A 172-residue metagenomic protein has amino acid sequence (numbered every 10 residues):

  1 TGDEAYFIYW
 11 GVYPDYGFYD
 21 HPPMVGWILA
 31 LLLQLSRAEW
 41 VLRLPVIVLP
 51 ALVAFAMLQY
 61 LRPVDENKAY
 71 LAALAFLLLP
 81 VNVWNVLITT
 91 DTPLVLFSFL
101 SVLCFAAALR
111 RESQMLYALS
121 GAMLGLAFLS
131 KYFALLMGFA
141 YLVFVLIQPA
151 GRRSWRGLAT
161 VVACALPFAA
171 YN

Functional and structural regions predicted by a protein language model:
T1-F7, Y16-I28, S36-V41: Extracytoplasmic catalytic/substrate-binding loops of multi-pass membrane glycan-assembly enzymes
Y13, C104, M115-K131, G138 (+1 more regions): Membrane-interface alpha helices of multi-pass inner-membrane proteins
V25, L29-S36, R43-A56, E66 (+1 more regions): Transmembrane alpha-helices of multi-pass, membrane-embedded glycan-processing enzymes that use lipid-linked
M57-L78, L96: Transmembrane-helix signature of polytopic, membrane-embedded enzymes that assemble or transfer cell-envelope glycans
R62-N67, S101-Y117: Membrane-interface transmembrane helices that cradle and orient dolichyl/undecaprenyl
A69-L79, L103, L124, F128: Short helix- or helix-capping micro-motifs that position conserved polar/aromatic residues at function-defining sites
V86-L94: Short acidic/glycine- and proline-prone juxtamembrane loop motifs at membrane-interface regions of multi-pass membrane
L126, M137-N172: Transmembrane-lumen/periplasm boundary regions of multi-pass, lipid-linked membrane glycan transferases
